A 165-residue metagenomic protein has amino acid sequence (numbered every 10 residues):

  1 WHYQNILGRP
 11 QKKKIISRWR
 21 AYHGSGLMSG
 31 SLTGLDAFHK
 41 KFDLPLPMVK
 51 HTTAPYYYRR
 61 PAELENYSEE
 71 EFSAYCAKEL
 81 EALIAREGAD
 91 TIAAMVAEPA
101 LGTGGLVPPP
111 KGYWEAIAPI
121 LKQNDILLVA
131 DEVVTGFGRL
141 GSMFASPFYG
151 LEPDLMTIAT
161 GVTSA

Functional and structural regions predicted by a protein language model:
W1-A165: Conserved N-terminal phosphate-binding loop of PLP-dependent enzymes in the Aspartate aminotransferase
